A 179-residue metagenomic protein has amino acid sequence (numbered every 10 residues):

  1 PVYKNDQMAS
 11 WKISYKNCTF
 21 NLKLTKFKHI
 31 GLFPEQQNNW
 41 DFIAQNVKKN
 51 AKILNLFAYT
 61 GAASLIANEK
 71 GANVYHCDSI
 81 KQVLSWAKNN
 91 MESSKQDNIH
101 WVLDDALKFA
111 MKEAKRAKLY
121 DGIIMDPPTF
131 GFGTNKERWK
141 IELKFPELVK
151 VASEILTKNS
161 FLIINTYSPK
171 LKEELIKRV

Functional and structural regions predicted by a protein language model:
P1-L32, D41: Non-catalytic substrate-recognition/targeting regions of SAM-dependent transferases
P34-K49: Conserved alpha-helix/loop element of class I SAM-dependent methyltransferases that forms part of the SAM/SAH-binding
N50-Y59: Conserved class I S-adenosyl-L-methionine
T60-A72: Conserved SAM-binding loop of SAM-dependent methyltransferases across substrates and taxa, primarily the Class I
N73-D78: Conserved SAM-binding motif I beta-strand of class I
S79-I124: S-adenosyl-L-methionine
K81-V83, L103, L107, D121-V151: Mobile active-site "lid"/loop adjacent to the S-adenosyl-L-methionine
K136-V179: C-terminal substrate-binding/active-site "lid" region of AdoMet-derived donor-dependent transferases
